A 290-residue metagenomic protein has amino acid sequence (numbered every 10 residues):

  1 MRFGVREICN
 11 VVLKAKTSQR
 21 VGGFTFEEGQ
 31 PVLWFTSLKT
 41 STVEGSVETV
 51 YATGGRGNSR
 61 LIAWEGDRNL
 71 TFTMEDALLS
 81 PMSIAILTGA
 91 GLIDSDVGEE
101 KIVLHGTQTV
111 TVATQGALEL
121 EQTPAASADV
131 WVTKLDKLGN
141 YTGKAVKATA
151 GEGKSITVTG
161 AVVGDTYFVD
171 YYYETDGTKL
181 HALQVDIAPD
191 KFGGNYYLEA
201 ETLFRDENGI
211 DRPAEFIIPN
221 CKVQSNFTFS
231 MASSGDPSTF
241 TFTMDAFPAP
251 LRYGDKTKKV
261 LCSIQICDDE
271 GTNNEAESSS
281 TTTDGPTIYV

Functional and structural regions predicted by a protein language model:
M1-L87, N140-A148, A214-T241: Solvent-exposed edge beta-strands and adjacent loop segments that serve as assembly or binding interfaces
V11, V130-V132, V146-A148, S155-V158 (+3 more regions): Hydrophobic beta-strand residues in large extracellular and virion-surface proteins
S59, I156, K179-L180: Low-complexity, intrinsically disordered segments exposed to solvent
G66-T71, T159-F168: Extracellular interaction modules
D76, D165-T175: Short, hydrophobic/aromatic-enriched beta-strand segments in well-ordered soluble domains
D76-L78, A200-T202, A246: Short, structured patches in soluble enzyme cores that scaffold and shape functional sites
P81-A148, Y173-Y197, T202-R212: Extended beta-strand solenoid/passenger and fiber regions
E152, T157-V163, A214-V290: Mixed-charge, glycine-accented linear interaction segment located at domain edges/termini
